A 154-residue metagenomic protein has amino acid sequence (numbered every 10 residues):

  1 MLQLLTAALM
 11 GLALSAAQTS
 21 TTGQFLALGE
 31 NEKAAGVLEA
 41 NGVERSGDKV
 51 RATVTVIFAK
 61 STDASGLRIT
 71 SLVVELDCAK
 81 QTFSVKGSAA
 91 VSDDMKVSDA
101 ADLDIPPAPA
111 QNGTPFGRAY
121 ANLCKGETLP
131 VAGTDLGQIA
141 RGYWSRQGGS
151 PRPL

Functional and structural regions predicted by a protein language model:
L4-L12: Sec-dependent N-terminal signal peptides
L14-L72, D77-L154: N-terminal secretory-pathway/extracellular module detecting exported/lumenal segments and adjacent signal-anchor/first
